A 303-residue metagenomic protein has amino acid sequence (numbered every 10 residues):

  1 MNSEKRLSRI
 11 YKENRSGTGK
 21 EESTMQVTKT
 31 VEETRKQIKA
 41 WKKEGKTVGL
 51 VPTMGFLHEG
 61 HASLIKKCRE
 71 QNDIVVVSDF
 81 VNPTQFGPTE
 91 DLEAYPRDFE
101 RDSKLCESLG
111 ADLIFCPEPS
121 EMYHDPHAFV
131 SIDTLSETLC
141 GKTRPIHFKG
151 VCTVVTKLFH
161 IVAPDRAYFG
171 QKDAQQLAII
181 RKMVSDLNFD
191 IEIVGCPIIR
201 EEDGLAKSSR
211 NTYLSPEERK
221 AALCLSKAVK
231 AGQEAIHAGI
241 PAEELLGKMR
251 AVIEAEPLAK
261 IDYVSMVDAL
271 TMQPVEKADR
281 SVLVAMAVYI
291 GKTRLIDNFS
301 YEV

Functional and structural regions predicted by a protein language model:
I10-T24: Short, Lys/Arg-enriched N-terminal segments with co-localized hydrophobic residues within the first ~10-30 amino acids
E22-L258, V267-T271, F299: Nucleotidyltransferase catalytic core that binds NTPs
K248-V303: Phosphate/ribose-recognition catalytic cores of enzymes acting on nucleotide-derived substrates
